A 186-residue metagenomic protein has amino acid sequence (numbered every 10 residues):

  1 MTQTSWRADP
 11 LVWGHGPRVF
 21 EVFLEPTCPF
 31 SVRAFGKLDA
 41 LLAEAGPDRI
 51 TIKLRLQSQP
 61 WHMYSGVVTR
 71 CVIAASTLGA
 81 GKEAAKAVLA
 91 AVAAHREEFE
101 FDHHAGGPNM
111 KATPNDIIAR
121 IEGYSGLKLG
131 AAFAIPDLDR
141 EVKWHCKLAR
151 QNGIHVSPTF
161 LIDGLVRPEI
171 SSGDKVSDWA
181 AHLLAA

Functional and structural regions predicted by a protein language model:
T2-R18: A short beta-strand-turn-helix
A8, V22-T27, V32-A43, K111-A186: C-terminal cap of thioredoxin/glutaredoxin-like
W13-G14, C71, V156, E169: Glycine-centered flexibility motif
G14, A74, A132: Functionally engaged cysteine thiol sites
P17, V68-T69, G126: Residue-level signal for cytosolic alpha-helical hairpin/rod architecture
E21-P26, V32-I118: Structural alpha/beta surface segment adjacent to cysteine/selenocysteine redox centers across thiol/disulfide enzymes
